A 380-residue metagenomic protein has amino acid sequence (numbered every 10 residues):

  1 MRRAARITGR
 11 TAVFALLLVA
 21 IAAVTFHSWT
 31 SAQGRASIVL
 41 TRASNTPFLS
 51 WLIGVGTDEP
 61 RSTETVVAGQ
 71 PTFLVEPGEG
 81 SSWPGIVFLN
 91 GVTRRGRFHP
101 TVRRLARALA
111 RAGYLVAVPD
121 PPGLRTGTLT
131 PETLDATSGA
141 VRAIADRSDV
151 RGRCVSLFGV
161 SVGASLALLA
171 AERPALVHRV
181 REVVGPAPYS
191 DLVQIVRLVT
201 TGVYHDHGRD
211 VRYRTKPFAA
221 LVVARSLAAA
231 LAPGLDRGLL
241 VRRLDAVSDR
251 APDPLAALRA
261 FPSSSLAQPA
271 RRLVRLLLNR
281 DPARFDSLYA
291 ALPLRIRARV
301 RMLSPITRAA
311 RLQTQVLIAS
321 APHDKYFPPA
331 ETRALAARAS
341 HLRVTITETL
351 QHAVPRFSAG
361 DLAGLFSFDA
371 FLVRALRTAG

Functional and structural regions predicted by a protein language model:
A32-P84: N-terminal cap/lid segment of alpha/beta-hydrolase-fold proteins
G78-L109, D120-P121: Short, surface-exposed "cap/lid" segments of acyl-processing enzymes
R97-L105, P119-S156, A171-P174: Catalytic nucleophile-loop/oxyanion-hole region of alpha/beta-hydrolase and closely related hydrolase-like folds
G159-A167: Gly/Ala-rich beta-loop-alpha elbow adjacent to hydrolase catalytic centers
L169-S265: Alpha/beta-hydrolase-fold enzymes
L312, I318-S320, D324: Short beta-strand/loop motif that positions the catalytic acidic residue of the alpha/beta-hydrolase fold
K325-E331: Conserved alpha/beta-hydrolase "acid-adjacent" motif
S358-G380: Catalytic active-site module of serine/aspartate enzymes centered on a nucleophile-bearing elbow/loop
